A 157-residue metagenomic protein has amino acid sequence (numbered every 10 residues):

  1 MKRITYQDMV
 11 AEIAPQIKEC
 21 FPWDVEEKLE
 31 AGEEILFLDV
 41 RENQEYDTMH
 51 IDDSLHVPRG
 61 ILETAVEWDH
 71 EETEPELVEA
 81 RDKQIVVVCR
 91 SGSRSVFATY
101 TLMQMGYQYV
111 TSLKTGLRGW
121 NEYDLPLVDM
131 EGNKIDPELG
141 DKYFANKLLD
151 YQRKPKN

Functional and structural regions predicted by a protein language model:
M1-I35, N43-Q84, S95-N157: Rhodanese-like catalytic fold shared by cysteine-dependent sulfurtransferases and DSP/PTP-type phosphatases
D39, G92: Conserved G/P- and acidic residue-centered "switch" motifs that form tight phosphate/ATP-binding loops in soluble
V88: Short, surface-exposed ligand- or partner-binding patches at beta-edge/loop junctions that are enriched in aromatics
